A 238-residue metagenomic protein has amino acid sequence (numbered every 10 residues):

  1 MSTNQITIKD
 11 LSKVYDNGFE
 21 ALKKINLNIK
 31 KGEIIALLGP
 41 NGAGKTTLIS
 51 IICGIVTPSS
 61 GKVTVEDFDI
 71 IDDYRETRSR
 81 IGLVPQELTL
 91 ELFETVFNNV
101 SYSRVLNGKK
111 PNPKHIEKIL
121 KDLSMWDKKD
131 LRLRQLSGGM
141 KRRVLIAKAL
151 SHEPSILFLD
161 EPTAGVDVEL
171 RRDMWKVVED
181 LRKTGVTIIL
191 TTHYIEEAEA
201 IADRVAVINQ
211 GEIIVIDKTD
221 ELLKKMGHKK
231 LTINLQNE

Functional and structural regions predicted by a protein language model:
C53: Helix-to-loop junction immediately C-terminal to a conserved catalytic motif
G61-D72, T77: Conserved ABC transporter NBD signature motif
S101, V105-K128: Conserved ABC ATPase "signature" region
S151-S155: A short, proline-enriched helix->beta-strand linker immediately N-terminal to the Walker B motif in ABC-type P-loop
L157-D160: Catalytic Walker B motif of ABC-type/P-loop ATPase nucleotide-binding domains
W175-E238: ABC transporter nucleotide-binding domain
